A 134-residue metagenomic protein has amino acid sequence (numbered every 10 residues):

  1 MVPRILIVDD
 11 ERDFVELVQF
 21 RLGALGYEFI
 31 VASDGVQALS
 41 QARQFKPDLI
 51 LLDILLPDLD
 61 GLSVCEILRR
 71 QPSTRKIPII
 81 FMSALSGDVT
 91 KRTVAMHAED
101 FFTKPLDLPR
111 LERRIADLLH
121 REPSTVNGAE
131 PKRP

Functional and structural regions predicted by a protein language model:
D9, D53, S83: Active-site residues of response regulator receiver
V15, P57, R75: The feature encodes the CheY-like receiver
E16-A24: Charged docking surfaces used in two-component/phosphorelay signaling
Q19, S63, R75, L85-T103 (+1 more regions): Alpha4 helix (beta4-alpha4-beta5 surface) of REC/receiver domains from two-component response regulators
G26-S33, Q41: Short hydrophobic/Thr-rich beta-strand motif most characteristic of the beta2 strand and flanking loop of CheY-like
V31, L56-L59: Residue-level signal for the "D+5" position in two-component response regulator receiver
D34-Q37, D60-S63: Acidic catalytic/metal-coordinating carboxylates
F45-L51, L56: Active-site beta3 strand of CheY-like receiver
